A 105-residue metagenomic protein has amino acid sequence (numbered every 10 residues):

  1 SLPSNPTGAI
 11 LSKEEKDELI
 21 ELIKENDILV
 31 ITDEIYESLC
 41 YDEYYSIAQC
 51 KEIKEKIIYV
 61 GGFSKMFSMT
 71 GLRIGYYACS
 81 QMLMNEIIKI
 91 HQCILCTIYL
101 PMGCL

Functional and structural regions predicted by a protein language model:
S1-Y45: Active-site phosphate-binding strand-loop segment of PLP-dependent enzymes
A48-E52: Short, conserved catalytic or adaptor-binding loops enriched in Gly and charged residues
I53-L105: Conserved core segment of the aminotransferase class I/II
